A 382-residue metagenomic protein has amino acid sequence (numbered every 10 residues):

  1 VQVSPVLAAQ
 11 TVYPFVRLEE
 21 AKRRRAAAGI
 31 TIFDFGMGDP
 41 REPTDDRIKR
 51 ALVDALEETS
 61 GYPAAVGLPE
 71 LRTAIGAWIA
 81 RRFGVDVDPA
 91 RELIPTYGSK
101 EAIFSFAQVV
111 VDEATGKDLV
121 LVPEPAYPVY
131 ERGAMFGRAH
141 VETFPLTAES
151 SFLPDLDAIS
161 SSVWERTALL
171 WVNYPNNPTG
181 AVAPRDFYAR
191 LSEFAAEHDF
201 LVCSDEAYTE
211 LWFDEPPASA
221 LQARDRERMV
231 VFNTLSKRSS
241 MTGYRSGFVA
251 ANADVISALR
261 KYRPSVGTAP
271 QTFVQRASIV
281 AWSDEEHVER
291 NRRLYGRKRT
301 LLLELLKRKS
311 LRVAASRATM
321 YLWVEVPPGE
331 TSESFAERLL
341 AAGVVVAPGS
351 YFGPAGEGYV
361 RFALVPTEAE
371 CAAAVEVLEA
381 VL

Functional and structural regions predicted by a protein language model:
Q2-G98, S105, A281-W282, L382: N-terminal small-domain helix-loop-helix segment of the aminotransferase-like
L18, E131, M135, E142-T143 (+3 more regions): Active-site pre-lysine segment of PLP-dependent enzymes
R25-A28, G137, E197-H198, E227 (+2 more regions): Helix C-cap/helix->beta junction micro-motif
F35, Y174-N177: Flexible low-complexity scaffold tracts in large eukaryotic assembly proteins
V85, S161, G329-E330, S334 (+2 more regions): PLP-dependent enzyme catalytic core of the Aspartate aminotransferase-like
V109-A134: Conserved PLP-anchoring active-site segment centered on the Schiff-base-forming lysine
Q222-G296, L305-L306, L382: Conserved core segment of the aminotransferase class I/II
I279, Y295-L303, V313-E325, G356: Conserved glycine-rich beta-strand-loop-beta hairpin in the small C-terminal domain of fold type I
